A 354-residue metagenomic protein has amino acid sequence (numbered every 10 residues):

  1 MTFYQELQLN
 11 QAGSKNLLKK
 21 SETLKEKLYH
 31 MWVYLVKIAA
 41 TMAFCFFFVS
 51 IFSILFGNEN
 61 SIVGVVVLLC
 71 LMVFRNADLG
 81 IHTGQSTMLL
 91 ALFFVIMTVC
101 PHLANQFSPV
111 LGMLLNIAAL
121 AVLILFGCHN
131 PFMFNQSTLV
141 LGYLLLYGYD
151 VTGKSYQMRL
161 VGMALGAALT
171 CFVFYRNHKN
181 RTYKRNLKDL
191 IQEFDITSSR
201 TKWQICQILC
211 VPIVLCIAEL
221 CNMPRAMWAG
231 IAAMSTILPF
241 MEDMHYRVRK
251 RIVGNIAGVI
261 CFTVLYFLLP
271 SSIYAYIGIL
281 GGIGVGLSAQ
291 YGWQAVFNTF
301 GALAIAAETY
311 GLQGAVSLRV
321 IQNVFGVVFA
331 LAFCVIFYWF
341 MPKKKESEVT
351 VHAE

Functional and structural regions predicted by a protein language model:
M1-F297, A304-E354: Alpha-helical transmembrane segments and their membrane-interface boundaries that form or gate the permeation pathway
